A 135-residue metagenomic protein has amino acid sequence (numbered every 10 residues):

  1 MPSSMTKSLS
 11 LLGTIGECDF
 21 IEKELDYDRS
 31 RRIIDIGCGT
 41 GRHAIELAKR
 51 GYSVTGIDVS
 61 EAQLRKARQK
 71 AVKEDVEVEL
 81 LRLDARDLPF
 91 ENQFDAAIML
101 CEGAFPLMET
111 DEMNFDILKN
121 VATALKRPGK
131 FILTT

Functional and structural regions predicted by a protein language model:
M1-R31: Conserved class I S-adenosyl-L-methionine
T40-Y52: Conserved SAM-binding loop of SAM-dependent methyltransferases across substrates and taxa, primarily the Class I
S60-A62: Conserved SAM/SAH-binding beta-strand->alpha-helix loop
A67-R68: Conserved SAM-binding loop
K73-A85: Conserved SAM-binding strand-loop segment of SAM-dependent methyltransferases
R86-A96: A short acidic, Gly/Pro-enriched loop at the edge of an enzyme's catalytic core that lines a small-molecule cofactor
M113-R127: A short glycine-rich, Lys/Arg-flanked "PGG" loop and its adjoining helix->strand segment in the class I
P128-T135: Conserved beta-strand signature within the Rossmann-like core of class I S-adenosyl-L-methionine
